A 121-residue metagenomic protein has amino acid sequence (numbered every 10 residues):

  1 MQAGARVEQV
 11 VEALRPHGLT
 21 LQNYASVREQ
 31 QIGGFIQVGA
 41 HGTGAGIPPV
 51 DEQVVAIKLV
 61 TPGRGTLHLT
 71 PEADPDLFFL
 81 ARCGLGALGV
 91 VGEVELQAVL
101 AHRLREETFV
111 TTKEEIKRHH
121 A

Functional and structural regions predicted by a protein language model:
A5-V10, R28-I32: Short, structural beta-strand-to-alpha-helix junction motif
V10-P16: Short active-site loop/helix that positions an aromatic residue
P16-H17, G84: Structured helix-beta-strand junction loops
G18-S26, G65-L69: Short secondary-structure capping/junction motifs at helix and strand boundaries
N23-I36, V55: Short, glycine/charge-rich beta-strand/loop segments that flank catalytic centers and engage negatively charged groups
F35-A121: FAD-binding subdomain of flavoenzyme oxidoreductases
